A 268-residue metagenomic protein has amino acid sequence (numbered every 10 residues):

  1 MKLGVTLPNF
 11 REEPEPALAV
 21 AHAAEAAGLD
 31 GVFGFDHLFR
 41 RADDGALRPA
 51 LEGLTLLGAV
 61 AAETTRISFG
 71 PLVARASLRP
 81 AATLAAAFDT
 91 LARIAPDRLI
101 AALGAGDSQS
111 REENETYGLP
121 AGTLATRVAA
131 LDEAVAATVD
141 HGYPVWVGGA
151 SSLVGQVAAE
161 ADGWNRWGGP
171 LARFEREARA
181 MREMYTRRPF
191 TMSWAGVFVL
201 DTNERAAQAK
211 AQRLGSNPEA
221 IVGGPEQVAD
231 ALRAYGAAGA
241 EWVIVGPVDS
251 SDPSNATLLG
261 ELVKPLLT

Functional and structural regions predicted by a protein language model:
M1-T268: Active-site-adjacent structural elements that line small-molecule/cofactor binding pockets in enzymes
